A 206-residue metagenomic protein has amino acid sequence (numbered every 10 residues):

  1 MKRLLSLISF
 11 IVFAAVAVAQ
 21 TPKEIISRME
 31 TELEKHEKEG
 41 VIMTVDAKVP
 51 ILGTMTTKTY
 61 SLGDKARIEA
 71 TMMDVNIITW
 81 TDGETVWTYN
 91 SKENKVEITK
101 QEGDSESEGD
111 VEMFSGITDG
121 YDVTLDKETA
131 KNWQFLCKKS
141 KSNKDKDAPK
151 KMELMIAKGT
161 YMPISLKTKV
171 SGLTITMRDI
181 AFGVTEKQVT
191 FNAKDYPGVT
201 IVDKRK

Functional and structural regions predicted by a protein language model:
L4-F13: Sec-dependent N-terminal signal peptides
V16-K58, L62-K65, D195-K206: N-terminal leader/targeting segments and the immediate start of mature chains
L33, G103-G120: Short, solvent-exposed helix-to-loop capping segments enriched in aromatics
L33-E34, T57-S61, I78-T79, V123-E128: Short, exposed beta-strand/loop patches in secreted or surface proteins that constitute
P50, T71, K144-A148: Short loop/turn motifs at secondary-structure junctions and domain boundaries
K58-E108, T168-T176: An acidic-aromatic
G116, Y121-D122, E128-P197, V202-D203: Gly/Pro-enriched, hydrophobic low-complexity segments that function as extracytoplasmic propeptides/linkers
